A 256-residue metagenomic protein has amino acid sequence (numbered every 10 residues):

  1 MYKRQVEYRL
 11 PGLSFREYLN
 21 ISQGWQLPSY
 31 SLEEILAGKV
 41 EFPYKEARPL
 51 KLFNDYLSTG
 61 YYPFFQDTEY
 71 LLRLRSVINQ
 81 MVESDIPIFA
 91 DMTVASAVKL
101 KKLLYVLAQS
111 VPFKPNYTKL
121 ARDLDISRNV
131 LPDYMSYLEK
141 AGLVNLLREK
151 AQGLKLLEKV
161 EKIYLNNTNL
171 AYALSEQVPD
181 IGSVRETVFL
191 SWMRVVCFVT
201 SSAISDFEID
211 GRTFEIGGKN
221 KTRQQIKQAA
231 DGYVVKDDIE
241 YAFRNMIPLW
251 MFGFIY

Functional and structural regions predicted by a protein language model:
M1-Q5: Conserved small/polar residues in nucleotide/adenosyl-binding loops
V6-E17: Conserved AAA+ ATPase "SRH/arginine-finger" region at the nucleotide-binding site
G12, Y56, W192: Conserved catalytic core of Hanks-type protein kinase domains
F15, P63, K221-T222: Histidine-centered metal-chelating micro-motifs
F15, Y117, L190: Generic structural marker for isolated residues within well-ordered, non-membrane alpha-helices of soluble domains
I21-T168, Y172: Interdomain hinge/linker elements that couple catalytic modules in large macromolecular machines
S136, K140-Y256: A cross-kingdom feature that marks ATP-driven nucleic-acid transaction machinery
